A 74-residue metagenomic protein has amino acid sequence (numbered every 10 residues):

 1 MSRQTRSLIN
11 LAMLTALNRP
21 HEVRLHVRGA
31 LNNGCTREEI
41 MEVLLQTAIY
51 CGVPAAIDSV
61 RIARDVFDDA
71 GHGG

Functional and structural regions predicted by a protein language model:
M1-G74: Hydrophobic alpha-helical segments
